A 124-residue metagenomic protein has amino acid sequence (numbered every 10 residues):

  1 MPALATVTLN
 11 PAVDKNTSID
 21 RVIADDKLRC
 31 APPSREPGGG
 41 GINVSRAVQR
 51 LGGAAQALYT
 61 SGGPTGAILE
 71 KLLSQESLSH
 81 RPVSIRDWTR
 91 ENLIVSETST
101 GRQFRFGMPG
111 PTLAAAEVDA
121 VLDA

Functional and structural regions predicted by a protein language model:
M1-L58, A67: Glycine-rich phosphate/adenosyl-contacting loop at the front of the ribokinase-like
D26, R50-A124: Conserved N-terminal subdomain of the carbohydrate kinase-like
